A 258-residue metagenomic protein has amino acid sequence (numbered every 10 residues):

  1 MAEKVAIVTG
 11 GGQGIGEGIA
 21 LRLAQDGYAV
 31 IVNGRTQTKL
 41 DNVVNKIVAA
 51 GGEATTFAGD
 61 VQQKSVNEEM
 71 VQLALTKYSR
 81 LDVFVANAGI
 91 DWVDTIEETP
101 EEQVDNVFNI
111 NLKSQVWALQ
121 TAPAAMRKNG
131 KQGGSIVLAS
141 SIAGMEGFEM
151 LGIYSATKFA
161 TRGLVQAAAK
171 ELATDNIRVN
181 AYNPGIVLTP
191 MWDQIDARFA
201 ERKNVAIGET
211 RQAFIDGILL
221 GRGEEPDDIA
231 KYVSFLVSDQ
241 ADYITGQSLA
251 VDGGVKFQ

Functional and structural regions predicted by a protein language model:
G10-G14, T36: Conserved glycine-rich cofactor-binding loop
T95-I96, P100-F108, F214-I215: Substrate-binding pocket helix/loop in short-chain dehydrogenase/reductase
E97, E146-G152, T174, G221 (+1 more regions): Active-site loop immediately N-terminal to the catalytic Tyr-X3-Lys motif of short-chain dehydrogenase/reductase
L119, T157, V165: Active-site helix of classical SDR
S141: Residue(s) in the substrate-gating loop at a strand-loop-helix junction that position the organic substrate next
E146, S234, T245-Q258: Short C-terminal tail/terminal secondary-structure segment of NAD(P)H-dependent dehydrogenase/reductase domains
A173, R178, I244-G246: Short, small/polar-rich loop/turn modules that mediate ligand/substrate recognition or access, typified
